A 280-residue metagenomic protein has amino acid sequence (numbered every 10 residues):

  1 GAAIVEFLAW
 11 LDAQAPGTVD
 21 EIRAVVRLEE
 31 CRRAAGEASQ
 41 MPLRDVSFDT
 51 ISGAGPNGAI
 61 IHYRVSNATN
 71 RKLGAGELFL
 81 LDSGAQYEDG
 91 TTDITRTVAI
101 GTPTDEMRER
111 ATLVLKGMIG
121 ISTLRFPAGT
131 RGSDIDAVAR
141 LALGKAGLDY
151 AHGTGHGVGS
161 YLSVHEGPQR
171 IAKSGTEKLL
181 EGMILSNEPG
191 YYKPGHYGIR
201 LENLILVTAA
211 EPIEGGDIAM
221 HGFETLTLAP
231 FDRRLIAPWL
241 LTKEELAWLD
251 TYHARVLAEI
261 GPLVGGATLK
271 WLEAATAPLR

Functional and structural regions predicted by a protein language model:
G1-R280: Active-site neighborhoods and metal-handling regions in enzymes and metal-associated proteins
